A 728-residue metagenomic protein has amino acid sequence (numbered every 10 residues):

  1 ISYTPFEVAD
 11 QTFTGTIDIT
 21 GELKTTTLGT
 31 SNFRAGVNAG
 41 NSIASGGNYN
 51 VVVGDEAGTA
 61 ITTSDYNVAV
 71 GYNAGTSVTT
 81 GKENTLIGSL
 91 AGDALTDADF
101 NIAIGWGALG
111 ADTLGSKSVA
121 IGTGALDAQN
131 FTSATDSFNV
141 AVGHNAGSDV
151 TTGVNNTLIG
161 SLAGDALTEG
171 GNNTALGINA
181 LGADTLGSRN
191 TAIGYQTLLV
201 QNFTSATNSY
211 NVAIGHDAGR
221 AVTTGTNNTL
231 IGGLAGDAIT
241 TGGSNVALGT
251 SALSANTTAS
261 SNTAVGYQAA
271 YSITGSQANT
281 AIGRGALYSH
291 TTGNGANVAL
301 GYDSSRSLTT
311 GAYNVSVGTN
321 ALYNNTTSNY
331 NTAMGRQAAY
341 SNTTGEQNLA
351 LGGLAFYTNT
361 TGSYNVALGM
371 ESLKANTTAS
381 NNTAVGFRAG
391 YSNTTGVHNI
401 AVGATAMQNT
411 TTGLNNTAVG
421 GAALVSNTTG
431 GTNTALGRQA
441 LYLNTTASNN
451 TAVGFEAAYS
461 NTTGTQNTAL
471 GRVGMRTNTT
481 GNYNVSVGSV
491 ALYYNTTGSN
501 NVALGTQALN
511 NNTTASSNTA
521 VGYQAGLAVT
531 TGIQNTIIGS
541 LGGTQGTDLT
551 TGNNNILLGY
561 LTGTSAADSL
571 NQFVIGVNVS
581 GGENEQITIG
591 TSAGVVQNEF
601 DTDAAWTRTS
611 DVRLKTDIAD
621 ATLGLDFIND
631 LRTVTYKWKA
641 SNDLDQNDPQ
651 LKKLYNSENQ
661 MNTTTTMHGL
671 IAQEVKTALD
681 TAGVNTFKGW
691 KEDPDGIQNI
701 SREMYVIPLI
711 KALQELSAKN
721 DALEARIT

Functional and structural regions predicted by a protein language model:
I1-E22, R613, A718: Short, low-complexity N-terminal tether/leader segments at secretion or assembly junctions of large, surface-exposed
D18-S610: Glycine- and small/polar-enriched repetitive beta-structure motifs of secreted/surface proteins
S610-K637, D645, I710-T728: Extracellular receptor-binding modules and their adjoining Ser/Thr/Gly/Asp/Asn-rich linkers
D630-T633, A672-V684: Glycine-rich, acidic and aromatic/proline-enriched surface loops and short helix-turn segments that act as binding
S641-L651, Q673: Glycine- and aromatic-enriched periplasmic loops at the membrane-periplasm interface of multi-pass inner-membrane
D648-T666: Glycine-rich phosphate/pyrophosphate-binding loop and adjacent beta-alpha nucleotide/cofactor-binding cores
E658, N685-T728: C-terminal intramolecular chaperone/auto-processing assembly modules
